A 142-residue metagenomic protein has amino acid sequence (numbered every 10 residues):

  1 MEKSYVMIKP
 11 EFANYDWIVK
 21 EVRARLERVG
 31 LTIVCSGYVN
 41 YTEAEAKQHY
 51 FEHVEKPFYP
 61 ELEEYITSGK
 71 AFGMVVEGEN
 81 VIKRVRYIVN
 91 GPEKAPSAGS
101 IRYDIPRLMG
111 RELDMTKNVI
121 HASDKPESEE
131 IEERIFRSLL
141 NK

Functional and structural regions predicted by a protein language model:
M1-K142: Non-catalytic terminal and connector segments of soluble metabolic enzymes
